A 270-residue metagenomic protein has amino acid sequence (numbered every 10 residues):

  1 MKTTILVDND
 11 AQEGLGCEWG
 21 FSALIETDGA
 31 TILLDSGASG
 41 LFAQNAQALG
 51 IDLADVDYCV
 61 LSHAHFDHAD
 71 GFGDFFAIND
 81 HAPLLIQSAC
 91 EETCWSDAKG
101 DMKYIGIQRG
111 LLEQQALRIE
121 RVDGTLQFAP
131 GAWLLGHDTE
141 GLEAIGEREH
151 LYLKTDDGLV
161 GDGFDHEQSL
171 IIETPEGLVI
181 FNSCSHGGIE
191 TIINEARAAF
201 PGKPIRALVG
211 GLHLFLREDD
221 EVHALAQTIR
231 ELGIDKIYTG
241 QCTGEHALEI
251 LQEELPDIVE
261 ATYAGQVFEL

Functional and structural regions predicted by a protein language model:
M1-E13, H150-G161, G210-L214: Glycine-rich phosphate-binding "P-loop"
M1-L49, G163, E167-N182: Conserved beta-strand hairpin/beta-sheet module of binuclear metal-dependent hydrolase folds, prominently
D8-D10, S36-S39, A64, A89-C90 (+5 more regions): Active-site metal-binding loops of divalent metal-dependent hydrolases
I32-L34, L84, A129-H137, V179-N182: Short hydrophobic-aromatic micro-motifs
L41-E91, F200-A207: Active-site metal-binding motif and surrounding structural segment of the metallo-beta-lactamase
H68, G161-S169, E173-I180, C184-A264: Cap/insert and terminal regions of metallo-dependent hydrolase folds
P83-D123: Hydrophobic alpha-helical segments and helix pairs
A98-M102, G124-E176: Active-site-proximal loop/helix segment associated with metal-binding centers of metalloenzymes
